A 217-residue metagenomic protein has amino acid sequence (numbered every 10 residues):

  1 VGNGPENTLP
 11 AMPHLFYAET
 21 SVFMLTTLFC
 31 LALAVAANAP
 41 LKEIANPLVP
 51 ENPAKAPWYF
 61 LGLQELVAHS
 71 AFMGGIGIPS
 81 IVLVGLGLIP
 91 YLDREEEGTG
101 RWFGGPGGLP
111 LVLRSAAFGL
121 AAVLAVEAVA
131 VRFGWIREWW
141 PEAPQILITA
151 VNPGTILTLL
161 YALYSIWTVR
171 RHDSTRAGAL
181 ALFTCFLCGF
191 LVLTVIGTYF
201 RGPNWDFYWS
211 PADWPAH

Functional and structural regions predicted by a protein language model:
V1-G4, P10-T99, F103-I136, P144-H217: Hydrophobic cores of alpha-helical transmembrane segments in multi-pass integral membrane proteins
